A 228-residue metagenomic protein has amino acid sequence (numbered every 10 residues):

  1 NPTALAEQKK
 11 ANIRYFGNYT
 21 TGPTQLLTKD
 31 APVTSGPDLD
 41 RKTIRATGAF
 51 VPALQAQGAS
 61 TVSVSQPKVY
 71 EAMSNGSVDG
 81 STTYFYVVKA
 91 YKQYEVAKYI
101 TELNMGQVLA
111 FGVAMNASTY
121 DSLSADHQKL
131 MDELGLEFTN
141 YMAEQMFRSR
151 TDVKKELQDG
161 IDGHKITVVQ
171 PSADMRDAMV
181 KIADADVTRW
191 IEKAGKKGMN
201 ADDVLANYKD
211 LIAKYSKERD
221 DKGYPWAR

Functional and structural regions predicted by a protein language model:
A4-R228: N-terminal secretory/targeting leader peptides
